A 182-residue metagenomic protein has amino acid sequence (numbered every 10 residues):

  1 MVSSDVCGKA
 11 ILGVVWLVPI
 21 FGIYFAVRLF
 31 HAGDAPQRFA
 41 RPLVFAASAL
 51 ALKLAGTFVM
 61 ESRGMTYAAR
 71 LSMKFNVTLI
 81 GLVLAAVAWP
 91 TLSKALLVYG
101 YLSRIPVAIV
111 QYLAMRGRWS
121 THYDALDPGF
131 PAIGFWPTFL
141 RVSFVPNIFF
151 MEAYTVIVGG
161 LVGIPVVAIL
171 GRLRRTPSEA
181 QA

Functional and structural regions predicted by a protein language model:
M1-V15, A49-L92: Alpha-helical transmembrane segments and their immediate interhelical/interface regions in integral membrane proteins
V2, L29-A40, V87-A95: Membrane-interface helix-boundary motifs at transmembrane edges
G13-A26, N76-A85, A153-V166: Hydrophobic cores of alpha-helical transmembrane segments in multi-pass inner/ER membrane proteins, independent
L29-S62: A glycine-rich, hydrophobic loop/mini-helix early in the fold
G33-V44, P165-A182: Cytoplasmic juxtamembrane regions at transmembrane-helix boundaries
A95-P106: Central hydrophobic cores of alpha-helical transmembrane segments in multi-pass integral membrane proteins
P106-G134: Juxtamembrane non-transmembrane "cap" segments at the membrane-aqueous interface of multi-pass membrane proteins
F135-L161: Hydrophobic alpha-helical transmembrane segments
